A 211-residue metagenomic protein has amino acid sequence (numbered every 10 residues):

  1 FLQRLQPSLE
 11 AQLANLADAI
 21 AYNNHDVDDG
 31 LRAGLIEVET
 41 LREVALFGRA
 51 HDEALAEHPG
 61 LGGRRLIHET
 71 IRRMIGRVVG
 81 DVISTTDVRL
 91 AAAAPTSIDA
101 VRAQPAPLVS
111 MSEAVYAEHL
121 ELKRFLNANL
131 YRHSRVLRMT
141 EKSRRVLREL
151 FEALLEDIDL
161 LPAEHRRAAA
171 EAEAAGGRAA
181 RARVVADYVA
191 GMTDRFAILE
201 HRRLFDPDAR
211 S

Functional and structural regions predicted by a protein language model:
F1-S211: Histidine-centered, transition-metal-coordinating active-site segments
